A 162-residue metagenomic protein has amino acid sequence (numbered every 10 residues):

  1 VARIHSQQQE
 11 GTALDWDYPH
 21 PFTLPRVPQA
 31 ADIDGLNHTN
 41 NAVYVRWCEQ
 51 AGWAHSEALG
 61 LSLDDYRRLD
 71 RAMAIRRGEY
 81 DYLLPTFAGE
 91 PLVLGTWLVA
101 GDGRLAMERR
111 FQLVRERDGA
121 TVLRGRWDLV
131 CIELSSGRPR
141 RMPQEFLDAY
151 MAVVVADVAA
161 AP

Functional and structural regions predicted by a protein language model:
V1-V93, V99-P162: Terminal targeting signals and extreme-terminal segments of soluble enzymes
